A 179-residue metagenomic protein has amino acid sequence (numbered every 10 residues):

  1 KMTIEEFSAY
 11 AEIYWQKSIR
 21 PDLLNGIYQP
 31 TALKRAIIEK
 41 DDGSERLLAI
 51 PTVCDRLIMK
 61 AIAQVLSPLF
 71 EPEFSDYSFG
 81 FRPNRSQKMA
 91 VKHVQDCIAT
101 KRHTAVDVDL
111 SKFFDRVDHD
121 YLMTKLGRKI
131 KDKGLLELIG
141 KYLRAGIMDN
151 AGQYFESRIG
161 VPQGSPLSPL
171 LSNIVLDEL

Functional and structural regions predicted by a protein language model:
K1, I37-E39, L47-P51: Short, conserved beta-strand segments within well-ordered enzyme catalytic domains that often line or immediately flank
K1-I13: Non-catalytic, polymerase-adjacent accessory regions of viral genome-replication enzymes
T3, A49, S86-M89: Secondary-structure junction/capping motif
W15-L23, I58-L66, I139: Short, Φ-rich (hydrophobic/aromatic) sequence segments
S18, D22-G26, P30-A32, A36 (+3 more regions): Conserved polymerase palm-domain catalytic core
Q29-P30, K40-D42, C54: A short catalytic or substrate-binding loop motif that flags glycine-/basic-rich loops and adjacent residues that bind
G43-S44, F113: Short, internal active-site loops enriched in acidic
E45-F74, R158-L179: Conserved pre-motif C helix in the palm subdomain of viral-like polymerases
